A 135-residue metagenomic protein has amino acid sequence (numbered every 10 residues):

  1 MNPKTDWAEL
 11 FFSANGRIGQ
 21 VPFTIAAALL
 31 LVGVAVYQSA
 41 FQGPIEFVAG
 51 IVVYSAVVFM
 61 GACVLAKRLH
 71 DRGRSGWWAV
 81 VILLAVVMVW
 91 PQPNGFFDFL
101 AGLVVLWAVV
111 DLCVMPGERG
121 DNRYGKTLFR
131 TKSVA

Functional and structural regions predicted by a protein language model:
M1-L29, G61-G76, V110-A135: Membrane-interface extramembranous regions at the lipid-water interface
L31-M60, I82-A108: Membrane-helix interface segments in multi-pass membrane proteins
W78-M88, K132-A135: Small-residue-rich segments of transmembrane alpha-helices in multi-pass membrane proteins, especially helix faces
